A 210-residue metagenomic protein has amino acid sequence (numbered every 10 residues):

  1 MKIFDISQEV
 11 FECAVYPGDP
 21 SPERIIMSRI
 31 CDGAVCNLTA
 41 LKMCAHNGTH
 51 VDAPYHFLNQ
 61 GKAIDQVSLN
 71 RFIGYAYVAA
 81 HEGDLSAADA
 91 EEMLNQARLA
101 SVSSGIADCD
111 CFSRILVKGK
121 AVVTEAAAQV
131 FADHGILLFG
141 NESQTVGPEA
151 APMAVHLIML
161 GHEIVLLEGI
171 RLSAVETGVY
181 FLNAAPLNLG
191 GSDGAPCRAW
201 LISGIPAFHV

Functional and structural regions predicted by a protein language model:
M1-V210: Active-/binding-site microenvironments in catalytic and ligand-binding cores
